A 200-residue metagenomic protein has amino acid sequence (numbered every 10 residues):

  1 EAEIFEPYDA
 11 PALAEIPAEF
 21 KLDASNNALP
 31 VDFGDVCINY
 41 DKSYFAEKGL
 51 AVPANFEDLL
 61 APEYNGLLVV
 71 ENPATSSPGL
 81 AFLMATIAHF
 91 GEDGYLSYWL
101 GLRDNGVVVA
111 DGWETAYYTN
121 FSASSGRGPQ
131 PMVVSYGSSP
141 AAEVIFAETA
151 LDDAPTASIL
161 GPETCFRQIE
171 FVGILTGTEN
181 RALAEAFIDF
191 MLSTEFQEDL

Functional and structural regions predicted by a protein language model:
E1-P62, V69: N-terminal segment of the mature folded domain
F5-A14, A28-L29, E57-L60, I145-F166 (+1 more regions): Short beta-strand->loop
A24-F33, Y40-K42, E47-G49, N65-G91 (+1 more regions): Short beta-strand->loop
P30, C37-N39, L67-E71, P131-Y136 (+2 more regions): Structural recognition of the beta-strand scaffold that forms the well-ordered cores of secreted hydrolase catalytic
N39-Y44, I87, Q168-L183, D199-L200: A bilobed periplasmic-binding-protein/Venus flytrap-type ligand-binding module shared by bacterial periplasmic
E57-L60, L83, I87, W99 (+4 more regions): Non-transmembrane alpha-helical segments in soluble domains of secreted/periplasmic/extracellular proteins
Y64-T75, F190-L200: Periplasmic-binding protein-like
A81-T164: Ligand-binding pocket segment of bilobal, Venus flytrap-like solute-binding proteins
